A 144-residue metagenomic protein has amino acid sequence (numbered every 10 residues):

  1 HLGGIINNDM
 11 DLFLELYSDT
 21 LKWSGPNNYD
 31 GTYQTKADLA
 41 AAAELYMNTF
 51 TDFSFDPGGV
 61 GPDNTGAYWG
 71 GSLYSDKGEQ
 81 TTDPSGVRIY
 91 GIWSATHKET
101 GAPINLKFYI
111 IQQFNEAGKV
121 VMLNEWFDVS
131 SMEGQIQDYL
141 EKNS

Functional and structural regions predicted by a protein language model:
H1-S144: C-terminal and inter-domain tail/linker signature
